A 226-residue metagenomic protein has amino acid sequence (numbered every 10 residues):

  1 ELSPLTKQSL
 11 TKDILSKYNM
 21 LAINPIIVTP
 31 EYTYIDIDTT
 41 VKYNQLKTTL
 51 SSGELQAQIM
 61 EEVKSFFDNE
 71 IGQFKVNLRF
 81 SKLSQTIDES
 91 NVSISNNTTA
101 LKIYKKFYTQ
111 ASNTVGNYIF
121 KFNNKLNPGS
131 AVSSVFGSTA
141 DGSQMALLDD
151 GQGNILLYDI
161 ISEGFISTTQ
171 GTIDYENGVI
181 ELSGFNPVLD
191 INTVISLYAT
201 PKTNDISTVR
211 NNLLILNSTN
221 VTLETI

Functional and structural regions predicted by a protein language model:
E1-E70, F74: Carbohydrate-recognition loop of C-type lectin domains
I27-V28, L50-V132, G137: An aromatic-glycine-centered, glycine-rich loop/turn in mixed alpha/beta architecture
T33-I37, N97, G116, T193-I195: Residues at beta-strand starts and edge strands
Y43-Q45, N124, A199-T203: Beta-strand elements of well-folded, non-transmembrane domains
P128, S138, A146-L148, P187-I191: A short beta-turn/strand-edge loop motif at beta-sheet boundaries
S133-G164: Structural flexibility/helix-modulation signal
I161-I226: Surface-exposed interaction regions enriched in Ser/Thr/Asp/Glu that occur as long low-complexity tracts or repetitive
